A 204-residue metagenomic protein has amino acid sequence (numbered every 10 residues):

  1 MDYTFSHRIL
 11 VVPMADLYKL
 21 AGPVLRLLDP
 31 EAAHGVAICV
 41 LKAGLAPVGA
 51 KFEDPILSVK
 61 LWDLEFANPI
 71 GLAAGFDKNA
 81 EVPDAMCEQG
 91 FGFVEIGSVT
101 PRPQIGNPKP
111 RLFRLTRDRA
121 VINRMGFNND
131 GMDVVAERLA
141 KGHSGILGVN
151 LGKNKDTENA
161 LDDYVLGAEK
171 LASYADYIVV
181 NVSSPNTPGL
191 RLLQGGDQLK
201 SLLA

Functional and structural regions predicted by a protein language model:
M1-P13: N-terminal amphipathic/basic-hydrophobic helices that include classical n-h-c signal peptides and signal-anchor
L10-A204: Flavin-dependent oxidoreductase catalytic cores
